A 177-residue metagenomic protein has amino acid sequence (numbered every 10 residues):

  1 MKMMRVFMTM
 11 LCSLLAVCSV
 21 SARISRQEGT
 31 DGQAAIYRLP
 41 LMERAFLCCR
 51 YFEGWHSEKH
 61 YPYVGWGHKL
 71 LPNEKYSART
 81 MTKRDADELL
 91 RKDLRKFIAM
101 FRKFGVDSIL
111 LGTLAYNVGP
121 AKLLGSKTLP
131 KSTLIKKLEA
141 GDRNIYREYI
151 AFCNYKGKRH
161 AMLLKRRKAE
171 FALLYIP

Functional and structural regions predicted by a protein language model:
M1-M8: Bacterial N-terminal signal peptides that target proteins for export
T9-A16: Bacterial N-terminal signal peptides
L11, S21-H56, H68-K75, M81-K92 (+2 more regions): Long, amphipathic alpha-helical surface segments
A16-S19, G105, Y175: Short, flexible coil/linker elements and helix-boundary hinge sites characteristic of intrinsically disordered
S57-H60, F101-L110, E148: Surface-exposed patches in mature extracellular/periplasmic domains of secreted proteins
K59-Y61, T113, L164: N-terminal hydrophobic or amphipathic segments with adjacent small-residue motifs that include Sec signal peptides
Y61-V64, H68: Early exported N-terminus immediately downstream of N-terminal targeting peptides
S108-K122: Short N-proximal segments of mature Sec-exported proteins
